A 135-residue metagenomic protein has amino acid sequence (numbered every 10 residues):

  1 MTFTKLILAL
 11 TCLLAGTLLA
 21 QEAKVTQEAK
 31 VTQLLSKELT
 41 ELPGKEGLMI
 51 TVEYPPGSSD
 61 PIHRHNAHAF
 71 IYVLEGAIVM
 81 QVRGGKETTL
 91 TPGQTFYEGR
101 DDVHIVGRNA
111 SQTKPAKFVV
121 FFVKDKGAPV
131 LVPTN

Functional and structural regions predicted by a protein language model:
T2-L48, Q81, F96-Y97, P115 (+1 more regions): A short, N-terminal "cap"/entry segment at the start of jelly-roll beta-barrel domains of the cupin/DSBH fold
L39-G44, E53-P55, G84-D101: Short acidic-glycine-tyrosine-enriched beta hairpin
P43-E46, T51-P56, D60-R64, F70: Short, surface-exposed binding/anchoring microloops in extracellular/periplasmic proteins
P43-G44, R64, Y72, T89 (+1 more regions): Extracellular/periplasmic catalytic domains that process cell-envelope and extracellular macromolecules
V52-S58, N66, E75, V82 (+1 more regions): N-terminal post-signal-peptidase region of extra-cytosolic proteins
S59-P61, V79, F96, R100-N109 (+1 more regions): Histidine-centered metal-chelating micro-motifs
H65-G85, P92-Q94: Glycine- and acidic-residue-biased ligand/ion/polar-headgroup-sensing regions
E87, D102-A128: Ligand-binding loop in jelly-roll beta-barrel domains
